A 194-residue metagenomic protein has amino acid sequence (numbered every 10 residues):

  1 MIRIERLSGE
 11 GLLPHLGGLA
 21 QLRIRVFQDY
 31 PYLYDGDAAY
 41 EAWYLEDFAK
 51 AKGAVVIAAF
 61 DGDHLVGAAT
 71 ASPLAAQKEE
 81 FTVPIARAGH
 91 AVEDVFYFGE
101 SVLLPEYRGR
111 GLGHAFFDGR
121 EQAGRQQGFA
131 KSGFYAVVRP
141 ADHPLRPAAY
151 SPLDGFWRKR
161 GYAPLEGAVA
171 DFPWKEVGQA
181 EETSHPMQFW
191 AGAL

Functional and structural regions predicted by a protein language model:
M1-G17, Q21, R25: Conserved N-terminal entry element of GNAT/NAT acetyltransferase domains
A20-G36: Helix-loop element at the rim of GNAT/NAT acetyltransferase active sites that forms part of the acceptor-substrate
Y32-G62, V66, T70: Active-site rim helix/loop that mediates acceptor-substrate recognition in acyltransferases
A68-S101, P144-L145, A168-T183: Conserved acyl-donor/pantetheine-binding loop and adjacent beta-alpha core of acyl/acetyltransferases and related
E100-L103, G109-G124: Conserved acetyl-CoA-binding loop-helix of GNAT-fold acetyltransferases
F117, G124-A149: Conserved GNAT acetyl-CoA-binding A-motif
A149-G155, R160-A163, G167-L194: C-terminal "cap" of GNAT-fold acetyltransferases
